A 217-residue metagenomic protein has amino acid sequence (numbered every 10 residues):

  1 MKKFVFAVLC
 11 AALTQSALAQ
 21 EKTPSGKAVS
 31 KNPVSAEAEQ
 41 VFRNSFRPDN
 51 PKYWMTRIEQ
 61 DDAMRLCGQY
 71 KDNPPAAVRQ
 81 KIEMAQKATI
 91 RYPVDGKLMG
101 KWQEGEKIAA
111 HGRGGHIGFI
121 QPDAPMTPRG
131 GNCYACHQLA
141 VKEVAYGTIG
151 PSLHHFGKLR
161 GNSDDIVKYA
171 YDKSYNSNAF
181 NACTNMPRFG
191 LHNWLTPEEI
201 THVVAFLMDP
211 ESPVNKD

Functional and structural regions predicted by a protein language model:
K3, A17-H116, F206-D217: Post-cleavage N-terminal segment of exported redox proteins
F4-A12: Sec-dependent N-terminal signal peptides
P24-S25, V29-E37, G100-E104, I117 (+2 more regions): Extracytoplasmic electron-transfer domains, predominantly the class I c-type cytochrome c fold
P93-V94, P122, F189-H192: Generic anion/oxyanion-binding catalytic loop in active/binding sites
I117-D123: Short, Lys/Arg- and Gly-enriched loop/turn segments at beta-strand edges
D123-G130: Local sequence-structure signature of Cys/Sec-based thiol-disulfide redox active-site neighborhoods
